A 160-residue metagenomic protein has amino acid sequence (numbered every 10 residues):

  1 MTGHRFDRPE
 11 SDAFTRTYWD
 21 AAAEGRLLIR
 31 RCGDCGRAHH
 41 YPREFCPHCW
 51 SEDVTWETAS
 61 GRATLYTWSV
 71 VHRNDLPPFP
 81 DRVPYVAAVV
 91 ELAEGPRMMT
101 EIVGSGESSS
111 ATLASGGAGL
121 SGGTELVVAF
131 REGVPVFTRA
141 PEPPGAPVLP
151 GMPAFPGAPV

Functional and structural regions predicted by a protein language model:
M1-L27, E132-A140: A broadly conserved sequence feature marking short terminus-proximal activation segments in nucleic acid-centric
R26-I29, R43: Residues immediately within or flanking Cys/His clusters that coordinate Zn2+ in small zinc-binding modules
R31-D34, F45-S51: Short, cysteine/histidine-rich loop/knuckle motifs that typically chelate Zn2+
H40, D53-T55: Short functional micro-motifs and their immediate structural scaffolds
A63-Y66, I102: Conserved hydrophobic positions within beta-strands
W68-N74, G95: Short, conserved beta-turn/loop elements at beta-strand boundaries and strand-helix junctions
D75-V89: Short aromatic-glycine-enriched beta-strand elements
G95, T100-V160: Well-ordered alpha/beta subsegment
